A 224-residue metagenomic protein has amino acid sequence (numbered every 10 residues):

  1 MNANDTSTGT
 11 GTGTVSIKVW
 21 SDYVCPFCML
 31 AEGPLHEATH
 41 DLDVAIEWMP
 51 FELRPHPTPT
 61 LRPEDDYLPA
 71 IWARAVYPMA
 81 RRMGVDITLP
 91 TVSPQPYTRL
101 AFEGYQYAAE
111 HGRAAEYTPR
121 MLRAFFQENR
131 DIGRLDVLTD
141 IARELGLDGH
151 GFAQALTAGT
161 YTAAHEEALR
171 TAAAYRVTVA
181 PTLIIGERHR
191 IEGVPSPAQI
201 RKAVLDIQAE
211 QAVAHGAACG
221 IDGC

Functional and structural regions predicted by a protein language model:
N2, F27-T39, Y67, R120-C224: C-terminal cap of thioredoxin/glutaredoxin-like
N4-T14: Compositionally biased, intrinsically disordered low-complexity segments enriched for polar/charged residues
T12-L35: Local sequence-structure signature of Cys/Sec-based thiol-disulfide redox active-site neighborhoods
T14, A101, V179-A180: A structure-centric signal for secondary-structure junctions around beta-strands
M29-F125, A218-G220, C224: Structural alpha/beta surface segment adjacent to cysteine/selenocysteine redox centers across thiol/disulfide enzymes
